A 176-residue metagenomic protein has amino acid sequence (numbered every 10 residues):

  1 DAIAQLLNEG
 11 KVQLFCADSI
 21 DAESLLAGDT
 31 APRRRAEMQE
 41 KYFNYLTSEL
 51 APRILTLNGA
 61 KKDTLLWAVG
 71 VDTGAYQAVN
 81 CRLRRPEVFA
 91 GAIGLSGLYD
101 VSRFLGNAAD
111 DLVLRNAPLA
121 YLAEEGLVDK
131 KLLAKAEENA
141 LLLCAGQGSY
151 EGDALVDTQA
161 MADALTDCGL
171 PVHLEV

Functional and structural regions predicted by a protein language model:
D1-V176: Non-catalytic cap/lid and distal C-terminal segments of serine-dependent acyl enzymes
